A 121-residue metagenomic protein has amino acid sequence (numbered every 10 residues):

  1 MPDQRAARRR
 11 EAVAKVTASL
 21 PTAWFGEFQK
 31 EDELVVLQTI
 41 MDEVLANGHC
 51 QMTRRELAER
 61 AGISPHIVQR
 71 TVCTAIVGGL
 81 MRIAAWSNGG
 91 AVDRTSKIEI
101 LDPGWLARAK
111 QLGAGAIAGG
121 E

Functional and structural regions predicted by a protein language model:
M1-E11, L106-E121: Long, low-complexity, charge-rich intrinsically disordered regions
M1-R60, H66-I67, L80, D93: Short recognition helix of helix-turn-helix/winged-helix DNA-binding domains
E33, T95, A118-E121: A generic alpha-helix preference that emphasizes hydrophobic side chains
G62, I76, A118-E121: Short intrinsically disordered terminal tails
Q69-A116: Winged-helix/helix-turn-helix nucleic-acid-interaction surface
